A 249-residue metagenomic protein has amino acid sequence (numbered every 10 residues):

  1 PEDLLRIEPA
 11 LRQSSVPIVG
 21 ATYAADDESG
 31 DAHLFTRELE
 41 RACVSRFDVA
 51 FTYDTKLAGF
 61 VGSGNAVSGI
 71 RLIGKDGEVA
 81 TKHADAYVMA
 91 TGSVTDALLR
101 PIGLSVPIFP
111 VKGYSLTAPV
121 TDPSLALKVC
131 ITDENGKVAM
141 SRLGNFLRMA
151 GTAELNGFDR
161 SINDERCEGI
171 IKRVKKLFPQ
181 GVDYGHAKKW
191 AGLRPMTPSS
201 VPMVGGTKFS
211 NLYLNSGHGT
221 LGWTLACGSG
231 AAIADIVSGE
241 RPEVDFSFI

Functional and structural regions predicted by a protein language model:
P1, F51-Y53, M89, L214: General beta-strand structural signal in soluble alpha/beta enzymes
D3, A10-Q13, V120, M203-I249: C-terminal lid/capping helical subdomain adjacent to the catalytic/cofactor pocket in oxidative enzymes
L5, A50-T52, A187: General small-molecule cofactor/ligand-binding pocket signal
R12, G59-V67, T81-S210: Active-site substrate-recognition segment that forms the wall of the catalytic cavity or substrate channel
S15-D85: Helical element adjacent to the flavin cofactor pocket in flavoenzyme catalytic cores
E28, A32, T36, T91 (+4 more regions): Generic structural signal for well-ordered, non-membrane alpha-helical segments in soluble metabolic enzymes
E38, A42, A97, P101 (+3 more regions): Alpha-helical scaffold segments in soluble metabolic enzymes
C43-A50, V182, K208-N211: A short helix-to-beta-strand connector/capping loop
